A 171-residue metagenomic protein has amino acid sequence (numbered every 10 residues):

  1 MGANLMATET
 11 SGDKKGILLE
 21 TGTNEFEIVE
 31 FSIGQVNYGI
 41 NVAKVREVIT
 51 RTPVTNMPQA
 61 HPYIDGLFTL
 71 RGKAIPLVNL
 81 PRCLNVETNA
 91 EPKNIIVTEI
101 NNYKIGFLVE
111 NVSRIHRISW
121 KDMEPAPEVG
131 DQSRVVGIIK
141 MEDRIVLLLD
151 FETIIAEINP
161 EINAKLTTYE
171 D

Functional and structural regions predicted by a protein language model:
M1-D171: An acidic, low-aromatic, low-complexity terminal/linker signal
